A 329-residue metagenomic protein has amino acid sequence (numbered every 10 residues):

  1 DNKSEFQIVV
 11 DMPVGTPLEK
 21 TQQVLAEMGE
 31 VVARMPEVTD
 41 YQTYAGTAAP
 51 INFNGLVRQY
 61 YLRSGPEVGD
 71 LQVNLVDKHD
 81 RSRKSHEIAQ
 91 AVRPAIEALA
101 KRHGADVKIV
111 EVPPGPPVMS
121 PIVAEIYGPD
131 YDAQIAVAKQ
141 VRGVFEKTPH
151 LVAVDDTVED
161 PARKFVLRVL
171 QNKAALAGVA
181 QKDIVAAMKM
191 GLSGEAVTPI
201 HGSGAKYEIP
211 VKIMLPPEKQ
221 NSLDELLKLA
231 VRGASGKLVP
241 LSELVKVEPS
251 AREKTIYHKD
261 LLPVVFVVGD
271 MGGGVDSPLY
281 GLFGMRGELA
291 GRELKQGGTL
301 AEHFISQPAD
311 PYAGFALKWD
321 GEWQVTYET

Functional and structural regions predicted by a protein language model:
D1, L62-R63, I256-K259: Short, solvent-exposed beta-strand/turn "edge" segments of beta-rich domains on protein surfaces
D1-T16, N52-R58, P121: Transmembrane helices with small-residue packing motifs
S4-F6, E67, P263: Hydrophobic core residues within well-ordered beta-strands of beta-rich domains
S4-F6, T39, V152: Structural register of leucine-rich repeats
V10-M12, V73-L75, I126, G269-M271: Hydrophobic beta-strand positions in extracellular immunoglobulin-like domains
P13, G46-T47, V76, M214-P216 (+1 more regions): Residue-level recognition of strand-loop junctions within catalytic nucleotide-signaling folds
E19-P117, G143, N172-S193, H201: Solvent-exposed, membrane-proximal periplasmic/extracellular interface segments of envelope transport and secretion
A95-T329: C-terminal transmembrane helical bundles of large multi-pass transporters and their helix-start/helix-kink determinants
